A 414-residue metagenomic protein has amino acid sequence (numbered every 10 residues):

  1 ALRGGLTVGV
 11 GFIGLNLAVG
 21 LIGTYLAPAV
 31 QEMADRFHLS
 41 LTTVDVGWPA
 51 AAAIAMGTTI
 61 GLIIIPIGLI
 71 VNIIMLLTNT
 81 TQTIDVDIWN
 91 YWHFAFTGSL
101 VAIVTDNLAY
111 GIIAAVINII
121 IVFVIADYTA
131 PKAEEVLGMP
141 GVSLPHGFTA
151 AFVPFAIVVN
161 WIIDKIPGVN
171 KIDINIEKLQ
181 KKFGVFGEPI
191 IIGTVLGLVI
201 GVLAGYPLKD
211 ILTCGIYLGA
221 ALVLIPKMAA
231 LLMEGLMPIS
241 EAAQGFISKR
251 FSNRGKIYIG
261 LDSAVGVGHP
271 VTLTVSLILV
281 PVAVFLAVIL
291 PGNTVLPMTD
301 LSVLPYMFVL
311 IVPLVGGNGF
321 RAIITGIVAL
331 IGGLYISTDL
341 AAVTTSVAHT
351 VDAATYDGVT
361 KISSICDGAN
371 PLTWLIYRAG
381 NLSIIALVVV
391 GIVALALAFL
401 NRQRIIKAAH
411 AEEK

Functional and structural regions predicted by a protein language model:
A1-A18, T59-Y258, P313-F320, T344-K414: Signature of multi-pass transmembrane helix bundles
L2, L26-A51, G235-F308: Helix-loop-helix junctions within the multi-pass membrane cores of secondary transporters/permeases
I13, I121-F123, L330-D339: Aromatic-anchored segments of alpha-helical transmembrane domains
G20-E32, T78-T81: Transmembrane alpha-helix boundary signature
G23, V30, A34, L340-V351: Membrane-proximal extracellular juxtamembrane segment immediately upstream of a following transmembrane helix
F37-T43, G61-L69, I88-A95, A114-I119 (+4 more regions): Mid-membrane cores of alpha-helical transmembrane segments in multi-pass membrane proteins, especially transporters
G47-G57, Y377-A379: Short aromatic-rich membrane-water interface segments that cap or initiate transmembrane helices in multi-pass membrane
K209-Y217, A287-S302, F320-V328: Transmembrane helix-loop boundary segments of multi-pass membrane transporters
